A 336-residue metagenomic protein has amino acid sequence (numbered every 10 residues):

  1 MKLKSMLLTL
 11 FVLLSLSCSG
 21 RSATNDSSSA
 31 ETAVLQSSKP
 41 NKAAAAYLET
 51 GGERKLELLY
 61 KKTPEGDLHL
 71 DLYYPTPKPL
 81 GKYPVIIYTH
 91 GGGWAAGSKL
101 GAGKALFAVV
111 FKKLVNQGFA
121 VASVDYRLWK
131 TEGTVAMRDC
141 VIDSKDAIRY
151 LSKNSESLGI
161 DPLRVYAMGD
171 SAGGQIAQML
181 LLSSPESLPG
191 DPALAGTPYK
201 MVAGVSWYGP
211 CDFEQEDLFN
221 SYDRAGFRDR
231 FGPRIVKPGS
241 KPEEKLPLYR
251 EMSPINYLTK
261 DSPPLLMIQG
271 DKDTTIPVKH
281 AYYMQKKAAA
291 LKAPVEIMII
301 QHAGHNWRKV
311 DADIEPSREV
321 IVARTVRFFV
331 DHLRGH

Functional and structural regions predicted by a protein language model:
A33-G81: N-terminal cap/lid segment of alpha/beta-hydrolase-fold proteins
Y47, T63, Q215-Y257, P263: Mobile cap/lid helix-loop segments that gate and shape the active-site cleft of serine hydrolases
G81-G93: Short beta-strand element of the alpha/beta-hydrolase
A102-L106, V110-F111, N116-Q117, A122-P162 (+1 more regions): Catalytic nucleophile-loop/oxyanion-hole region of alpha/beta-hydrolase and closely related hydrolase-like folds
R149-N220: Primarily recognizes the serine-hydrolase "nucleophile elbow" in alpha/beta-hydrolase and SGNH/GDSL folds
D261, M267-Q269, D273: Short beta-strand/loop motif that positions the catalytic acidic residue of the alpha/beta-hydrolase fold
T274-Y283: Conserved alpha/beta-hydrolase "acid-adjacent" motif
I314-H336: Catalytic active-site module of serine/aspartate enzymes centered on a nucleophile-bearing elbow/loop
